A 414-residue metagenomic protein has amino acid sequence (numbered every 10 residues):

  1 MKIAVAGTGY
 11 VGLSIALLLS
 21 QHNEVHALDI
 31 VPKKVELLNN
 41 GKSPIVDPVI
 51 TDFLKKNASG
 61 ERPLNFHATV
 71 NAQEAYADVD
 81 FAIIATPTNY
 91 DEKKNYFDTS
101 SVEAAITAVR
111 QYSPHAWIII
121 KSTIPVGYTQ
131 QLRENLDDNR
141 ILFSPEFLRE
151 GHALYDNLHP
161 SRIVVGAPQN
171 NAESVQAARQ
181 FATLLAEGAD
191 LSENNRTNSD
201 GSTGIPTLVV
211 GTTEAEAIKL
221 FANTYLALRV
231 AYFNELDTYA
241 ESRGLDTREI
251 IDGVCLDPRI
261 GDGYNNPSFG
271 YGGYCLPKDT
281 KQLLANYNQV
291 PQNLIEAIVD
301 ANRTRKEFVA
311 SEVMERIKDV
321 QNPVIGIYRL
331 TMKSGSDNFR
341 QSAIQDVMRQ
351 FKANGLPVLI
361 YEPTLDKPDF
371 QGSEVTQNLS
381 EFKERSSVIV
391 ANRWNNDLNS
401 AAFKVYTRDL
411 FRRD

Functional and structural regions predicted by a protein language model:
M1-D414: Structural/interface elements that position substrates and couple domains in central-metabolism enzymes
